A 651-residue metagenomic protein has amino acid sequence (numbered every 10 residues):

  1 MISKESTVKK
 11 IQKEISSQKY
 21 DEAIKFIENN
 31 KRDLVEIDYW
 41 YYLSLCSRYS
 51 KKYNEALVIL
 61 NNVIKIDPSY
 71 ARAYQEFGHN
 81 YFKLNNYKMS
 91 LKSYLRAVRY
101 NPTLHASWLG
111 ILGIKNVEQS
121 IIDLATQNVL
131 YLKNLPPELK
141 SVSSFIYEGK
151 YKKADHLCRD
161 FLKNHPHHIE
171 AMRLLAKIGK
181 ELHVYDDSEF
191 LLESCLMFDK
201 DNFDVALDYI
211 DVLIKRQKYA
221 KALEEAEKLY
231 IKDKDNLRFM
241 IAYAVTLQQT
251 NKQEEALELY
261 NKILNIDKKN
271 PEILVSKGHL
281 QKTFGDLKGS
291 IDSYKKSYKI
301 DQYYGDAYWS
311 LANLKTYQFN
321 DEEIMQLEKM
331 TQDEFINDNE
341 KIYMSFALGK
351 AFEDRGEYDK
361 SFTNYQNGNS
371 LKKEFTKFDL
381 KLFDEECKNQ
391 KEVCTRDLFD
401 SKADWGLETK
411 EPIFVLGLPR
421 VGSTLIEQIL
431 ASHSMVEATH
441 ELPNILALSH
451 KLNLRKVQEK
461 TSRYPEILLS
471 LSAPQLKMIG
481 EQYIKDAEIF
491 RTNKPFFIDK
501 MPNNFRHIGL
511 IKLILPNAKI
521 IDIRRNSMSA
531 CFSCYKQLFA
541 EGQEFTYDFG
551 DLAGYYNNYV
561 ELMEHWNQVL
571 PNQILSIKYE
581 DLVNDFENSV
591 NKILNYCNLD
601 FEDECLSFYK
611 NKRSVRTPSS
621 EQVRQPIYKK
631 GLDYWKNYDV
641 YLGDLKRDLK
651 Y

Functional and structural regions predicted by a protein language model:
S16, Y49, K83, G113-V117 (+7 more regions): Register position in tetratricopeptide repeats
R32-D33, I66, Y100, L130-L132 (+7 more regions): Structural marker of alpha-solenoid helical repeat scaffolds
W309-A312, I324-F335, M344-P412, K460-L469 (+3 more regions): PAPS-dependent sulfotransferases, especially Golgi type II membrane carbohydrate sulfotransferases
W405-L513: Phosphate-binding active sites in nucleotide-utilizing proteins
